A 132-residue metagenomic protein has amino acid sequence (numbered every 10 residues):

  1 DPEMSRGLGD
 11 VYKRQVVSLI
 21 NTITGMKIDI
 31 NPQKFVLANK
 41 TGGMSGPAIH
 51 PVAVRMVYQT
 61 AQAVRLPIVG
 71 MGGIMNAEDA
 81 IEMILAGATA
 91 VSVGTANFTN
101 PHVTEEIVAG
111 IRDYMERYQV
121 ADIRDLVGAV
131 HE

Functional and structural regions predicted by a protein language model:
D1-Y12: Single conserved hydrophobic/aromatic residue that forms the stacking wall/gate of nucleotide- or nucleobase-binding
D10-L66: Glycine/Thr-rich beta-alpha phosphate-binding loop at enzyme active sites
Q15, T89, A121: Short acidic/polar active-site loop segments enriched in Thr and Asp
S18-M26, G73-I74, D79-E105: Glycine-rich phosphate-binding active-site loops on the catalytic face of alpha/beta enzymes
I28-T41, N97-V120: C-terminal helical cap(s) of enzyme catalytic domains, especially alpha/beta-barrels
H50, A109-E132: Extended, intrinsically disordered, low-complexity segments
R65, G70-M75: Glycine-rich adenosine-cofactor-binding loop
